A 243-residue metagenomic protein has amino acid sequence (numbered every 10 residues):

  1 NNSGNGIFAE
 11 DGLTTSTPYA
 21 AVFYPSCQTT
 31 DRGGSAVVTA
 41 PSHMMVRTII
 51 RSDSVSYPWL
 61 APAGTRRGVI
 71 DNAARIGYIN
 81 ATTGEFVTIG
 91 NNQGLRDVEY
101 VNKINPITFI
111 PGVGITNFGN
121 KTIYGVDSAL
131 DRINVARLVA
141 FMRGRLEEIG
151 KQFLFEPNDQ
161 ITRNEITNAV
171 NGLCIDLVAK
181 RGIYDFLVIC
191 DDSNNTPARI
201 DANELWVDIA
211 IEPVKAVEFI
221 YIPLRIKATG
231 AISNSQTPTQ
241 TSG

Functional and structural regions predicted by a protein language model:
N1-G243: Structured, hydrophobic secondary-structure cores that serve as assembly/anchoring elements
